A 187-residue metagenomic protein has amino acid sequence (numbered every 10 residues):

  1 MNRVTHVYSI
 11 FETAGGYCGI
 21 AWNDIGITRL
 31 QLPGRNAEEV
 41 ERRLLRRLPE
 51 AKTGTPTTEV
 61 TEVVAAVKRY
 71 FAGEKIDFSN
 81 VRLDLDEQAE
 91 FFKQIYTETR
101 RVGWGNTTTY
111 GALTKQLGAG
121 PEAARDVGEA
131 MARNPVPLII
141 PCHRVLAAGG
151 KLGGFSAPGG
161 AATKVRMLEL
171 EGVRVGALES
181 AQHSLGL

Functional and structural regions predicted by a protein language model:
M1-E122, L170-L187: Basic nucleic-acid-binding alpha-helical/helix-turn surface characteristic of O6-alkylguanine DNA
E122-R166, V175: Short glycine/serine-rich loop segments
